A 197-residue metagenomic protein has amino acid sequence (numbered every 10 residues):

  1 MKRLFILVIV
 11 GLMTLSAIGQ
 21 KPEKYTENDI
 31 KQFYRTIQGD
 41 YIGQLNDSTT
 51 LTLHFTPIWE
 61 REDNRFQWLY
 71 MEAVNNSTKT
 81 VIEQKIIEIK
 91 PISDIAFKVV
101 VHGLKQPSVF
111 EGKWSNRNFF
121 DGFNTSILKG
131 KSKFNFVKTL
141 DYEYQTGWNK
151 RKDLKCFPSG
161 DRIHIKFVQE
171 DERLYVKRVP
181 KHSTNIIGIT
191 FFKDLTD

Functional and structural regions predicted by a protein language model:
L4-M13: Sec-dependent N-terminal signal peptides
I9-V10, Y41, T56, R65 (+2 more regions): Intrinsically disordered regions, especially transient/low-confidence alpha-helical propensity segments and coil-helix
A17-G19: Boundary at the C-terminal end of the N-terminal hydrophobic targeting segment
P22-Q32, Q38-R65: Short, solvent-exposed loop/hinge segments that bridge or flank secondary-structure elements
P22-T36, Q44, N76-D197: Calycin-type beta-barrel ligand-binding domains and close structural analogs
T52-Q84: N-terminal glycine/threonine-rich, aromatic-flanked beta-hairpin/loop signature
